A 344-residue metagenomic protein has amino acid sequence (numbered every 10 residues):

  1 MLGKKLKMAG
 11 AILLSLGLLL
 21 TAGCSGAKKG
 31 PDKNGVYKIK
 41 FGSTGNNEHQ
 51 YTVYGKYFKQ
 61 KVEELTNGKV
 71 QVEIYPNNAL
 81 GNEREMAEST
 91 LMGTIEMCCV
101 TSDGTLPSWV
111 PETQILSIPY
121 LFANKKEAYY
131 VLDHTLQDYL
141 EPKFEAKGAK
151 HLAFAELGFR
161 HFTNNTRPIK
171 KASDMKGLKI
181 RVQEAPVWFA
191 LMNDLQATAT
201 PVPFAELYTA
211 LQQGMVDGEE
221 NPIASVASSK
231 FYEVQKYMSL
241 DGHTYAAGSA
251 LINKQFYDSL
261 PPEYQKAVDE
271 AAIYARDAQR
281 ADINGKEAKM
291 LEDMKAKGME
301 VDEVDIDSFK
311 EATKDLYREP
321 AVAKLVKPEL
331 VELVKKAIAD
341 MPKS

Functional and structural regions predicted by a protein language model:
M1-L2, S25: Short, aromatic- and cysteine-enriched interfacial helices/patches that mediate contacts at lipid membranes
L2-G10: Bacterial N-terminal signal peptides that target proteins for export
L20-G23: C-terminal motif of bacterial Sec signal peptides marking the signal peptidase cleavage site
S25-K126, L136, F144-S344: N-terminal secretory/targeting leader peptides
L140: Basic phosphate/pyrophosphate-binding loop/patch that engages nucleotide-derived ligands
